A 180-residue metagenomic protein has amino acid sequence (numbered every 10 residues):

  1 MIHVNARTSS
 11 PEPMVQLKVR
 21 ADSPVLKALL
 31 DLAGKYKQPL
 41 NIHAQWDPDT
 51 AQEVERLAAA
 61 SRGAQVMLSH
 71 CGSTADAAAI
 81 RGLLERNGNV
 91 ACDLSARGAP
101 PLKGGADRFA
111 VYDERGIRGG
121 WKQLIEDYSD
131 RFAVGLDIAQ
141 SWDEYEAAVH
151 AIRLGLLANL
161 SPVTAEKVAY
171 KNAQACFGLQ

Functional and structural regions predicted by a protein language model:
M1, L40-I42, V66-S69, V90-L94 (+1 more regions): Hydrophobic faces of well-ordered beta-strands that scaffold small-molecule active sites in alpha/beta enzyme cores
M1-N5, Q45-D47, C71-T74, S95-A99 (+1 more regions): Active-site beta-loop-alpha junctions enriched in small/polar residues
M1-P39, A96-A99: Active-site gating/metal-coordination segments in enzymes
M14-K27, A51, A110-G120: Charged helix-capping and loop-helix junction motifs
Y36-Q38, R62-Q65, R86-V90, D130-F132 (+1 more regions): Short, well-ordered coil/turn segments that N-cap beta-strands
T50-R56, D76-E85, L102-R118, S141-L154: Histidine/acidic-residue-rich catalytic or RNA/ligand-binding cores of hydrolases and nuclease-related proteins
A91-G105: His/Asp/Glu-enriched short active-site or ligand-binding loop at hydrolase and phosphoryl-transfer sites
Q123-R131, A139-Q180: Mid-to-C-terminal alpha-helical segments outside catalytic/metal-binding sites
